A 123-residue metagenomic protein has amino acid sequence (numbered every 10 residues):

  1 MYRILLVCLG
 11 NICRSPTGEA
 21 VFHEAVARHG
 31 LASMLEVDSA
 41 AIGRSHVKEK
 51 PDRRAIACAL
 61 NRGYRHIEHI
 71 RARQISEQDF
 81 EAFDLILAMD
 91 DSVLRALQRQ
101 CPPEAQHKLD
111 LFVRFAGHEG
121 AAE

Functional and structural regions predicted by a protein language model:
M1-A82: Conserved active-site segments centered on acidic
S15, D90-D91: Helix N-cap/beta->alpha junction signal
L85, D91-E123: Phosphate-binding/catalytic loops
